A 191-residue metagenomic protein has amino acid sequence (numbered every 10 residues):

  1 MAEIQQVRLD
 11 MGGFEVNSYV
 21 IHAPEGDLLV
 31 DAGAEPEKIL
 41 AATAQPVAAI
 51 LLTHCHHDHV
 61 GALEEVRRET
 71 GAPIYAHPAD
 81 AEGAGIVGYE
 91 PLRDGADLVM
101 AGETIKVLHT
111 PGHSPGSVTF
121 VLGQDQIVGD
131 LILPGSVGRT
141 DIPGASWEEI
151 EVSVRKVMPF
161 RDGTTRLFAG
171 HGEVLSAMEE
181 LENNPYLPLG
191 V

Functional and structural regions predicted by a protein language model:
M1-Q45, T119-G129: Conserved beta-strand hairpin/beta-sheet module of binuclear metal-dependent hydrolase folds, prominently
V7-L9, L92, T110: Hydrophobic residues at beta-strand termini and immediately following loops that shape nucleotide-binding pockets
R8-V16, V20, P78, G85-V87 (+2 more regions): Active-site-proximal loop/helix segment associated with metal-binding centers of metalloenzymes
G13, A34-K106, P185-Y186: Active-site HxH/HxHxD metal-binding segment of metal-dependent hydrolases
V20, D97-V99, K106, T119-V121 (+1 more regions): Residue-level detector of beta-strand face positions
E25-L28, A48-L51, A72, G163-T165: Short active-site oxyanion
D27, H109, P115-V191: Metallo-beta-lactamase
A32-G33, A79, T110, L131: Short strand-turn motif at the edge of the Rossmann-like AdoMet-binding core
